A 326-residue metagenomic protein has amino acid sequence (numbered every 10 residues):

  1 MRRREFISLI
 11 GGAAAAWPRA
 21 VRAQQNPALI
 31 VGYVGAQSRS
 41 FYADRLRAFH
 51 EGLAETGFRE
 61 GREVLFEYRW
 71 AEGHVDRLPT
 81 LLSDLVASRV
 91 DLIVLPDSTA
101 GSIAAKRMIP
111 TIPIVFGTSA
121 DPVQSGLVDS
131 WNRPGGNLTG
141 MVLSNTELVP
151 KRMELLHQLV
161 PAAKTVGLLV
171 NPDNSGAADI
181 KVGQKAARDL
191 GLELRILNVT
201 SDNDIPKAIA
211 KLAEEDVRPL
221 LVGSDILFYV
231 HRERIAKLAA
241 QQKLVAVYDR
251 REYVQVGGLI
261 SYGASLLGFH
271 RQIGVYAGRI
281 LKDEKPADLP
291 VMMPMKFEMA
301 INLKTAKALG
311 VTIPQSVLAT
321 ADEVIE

Functional and structural regions predicted by a protein language model:
M1-E326: Short hydrophobic alpha-helices and adjacent helix-cap/hinge residues
